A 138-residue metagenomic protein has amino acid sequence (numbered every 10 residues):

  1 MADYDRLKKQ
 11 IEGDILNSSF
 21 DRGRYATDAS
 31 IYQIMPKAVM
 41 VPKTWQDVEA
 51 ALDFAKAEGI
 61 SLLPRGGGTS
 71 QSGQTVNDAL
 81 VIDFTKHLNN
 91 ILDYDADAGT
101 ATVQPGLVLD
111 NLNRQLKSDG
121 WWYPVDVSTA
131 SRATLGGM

Functional and structural regions predicted by a protein language model:
M1-Y4: Intrinsic disorder at enzyme termini
R6-A26: Conserved oxyanion/phosphate-binding beta-strand-loop segments in alpha/beta enzyme cores
L7, S30-L62, L80, F84-T129 (+1 more regions): N-terminal glycine-rich flavin-associated loop
I15, Y25, Q71, I91 (+1 more regions): Short clusters of hydrophobic/aromatic residues that line enzyme substrate/ligand-binding pockets
R24, Q71-G73, T129-G136: A glycine-rich phosphate-binding loop feature that marks nucleotide/adenosyl-phosphate handling sites
A29-S30, Q71-V76: Short glycine-biased active-site loop of nucleotidyltransferases that positions the nucleotide triphosphate and helps
R65: Conserved PLP cofactor-binding pocket of PLP-dependent enzymes
